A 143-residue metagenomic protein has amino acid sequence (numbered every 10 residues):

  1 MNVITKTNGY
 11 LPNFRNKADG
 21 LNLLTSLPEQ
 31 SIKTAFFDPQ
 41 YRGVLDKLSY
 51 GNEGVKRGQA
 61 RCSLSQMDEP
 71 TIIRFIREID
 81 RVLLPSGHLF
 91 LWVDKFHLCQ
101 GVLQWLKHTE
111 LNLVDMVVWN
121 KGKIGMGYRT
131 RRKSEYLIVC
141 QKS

Functional and structural regions predicted by a protein language model:
N2-S143: Core catalytic lobe of class I
